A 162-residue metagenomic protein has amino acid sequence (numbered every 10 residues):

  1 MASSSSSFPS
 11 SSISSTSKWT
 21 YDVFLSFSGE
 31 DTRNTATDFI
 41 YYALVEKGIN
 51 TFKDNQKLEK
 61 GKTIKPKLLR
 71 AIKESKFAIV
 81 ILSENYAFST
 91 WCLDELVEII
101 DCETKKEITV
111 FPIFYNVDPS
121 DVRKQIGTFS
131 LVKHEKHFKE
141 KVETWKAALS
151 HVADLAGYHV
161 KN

Functional and structural regions predicted by a protein language model:
M1-F77, I108: Conserved N-terminal substructure of TIR/SEFIR domains
Y42-E46, T51, K57, I64-N162: Cross-kingdom TIR/SEFIR domain
